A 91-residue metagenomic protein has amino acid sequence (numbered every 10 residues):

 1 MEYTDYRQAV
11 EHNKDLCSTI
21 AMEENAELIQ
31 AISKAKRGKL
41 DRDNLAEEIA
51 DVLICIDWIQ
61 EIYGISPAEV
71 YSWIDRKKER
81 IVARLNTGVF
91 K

Functional and structural regions predicted by a protein language model:
M1-K91: Flexible "arm" and connector segments at domain edges
